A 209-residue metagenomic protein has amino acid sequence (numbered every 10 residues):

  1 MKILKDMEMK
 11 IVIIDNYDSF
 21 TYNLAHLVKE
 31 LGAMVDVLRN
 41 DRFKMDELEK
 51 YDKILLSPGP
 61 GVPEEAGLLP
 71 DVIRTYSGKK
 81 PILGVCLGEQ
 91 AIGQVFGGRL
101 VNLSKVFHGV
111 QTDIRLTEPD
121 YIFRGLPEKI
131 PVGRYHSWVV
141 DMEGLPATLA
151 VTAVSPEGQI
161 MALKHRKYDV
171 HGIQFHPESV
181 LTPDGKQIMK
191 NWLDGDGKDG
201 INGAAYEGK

Functional and structural regions predicted by a protein language model:
E8-V12: Extreme N-terminal starter segment of soluble prokaryotic enzymes
A25-M34: Two-component/phosphorelay signaling modules centered on CheY-like receiver
M34-R42: A short beta-strand-loop structural module common to alpha/beta enzyme folds
F43-Y51: Short amphipathic alpha-helix with an adjacent loop that forms part of the alpha/beta core around
Y51-D120, R124, M189-N191: Cysteine-nucleophile active-site neighborhood
P81-L83, R99, P131, A150 (+1 more regions): Proline-centered loop/turn at the N-terminus of a beta-strand
D120-K167: Catalytic beta-strand/loop cores that center a nucleophilic Ser/Cys/Thr and support acyl-enzyme chemistry
V180-K209: Acyltransferase
